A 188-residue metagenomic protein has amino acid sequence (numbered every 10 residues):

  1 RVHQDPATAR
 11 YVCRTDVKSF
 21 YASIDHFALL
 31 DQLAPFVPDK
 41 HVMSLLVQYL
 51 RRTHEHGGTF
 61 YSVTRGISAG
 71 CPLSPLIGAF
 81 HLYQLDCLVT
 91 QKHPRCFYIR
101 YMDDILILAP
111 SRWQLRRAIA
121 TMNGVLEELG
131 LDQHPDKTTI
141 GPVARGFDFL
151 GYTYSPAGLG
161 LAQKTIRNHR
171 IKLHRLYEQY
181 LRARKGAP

Functional and structural regions predicted by a protein language model:
R1-M102, L106-G141, G146: Conserved polymerase palm-domain catalytic core
L150-P188: Active-site and adjacent loop segments of nucleotide-processing enzymes that use two-metal-ion phosphate chemistry
